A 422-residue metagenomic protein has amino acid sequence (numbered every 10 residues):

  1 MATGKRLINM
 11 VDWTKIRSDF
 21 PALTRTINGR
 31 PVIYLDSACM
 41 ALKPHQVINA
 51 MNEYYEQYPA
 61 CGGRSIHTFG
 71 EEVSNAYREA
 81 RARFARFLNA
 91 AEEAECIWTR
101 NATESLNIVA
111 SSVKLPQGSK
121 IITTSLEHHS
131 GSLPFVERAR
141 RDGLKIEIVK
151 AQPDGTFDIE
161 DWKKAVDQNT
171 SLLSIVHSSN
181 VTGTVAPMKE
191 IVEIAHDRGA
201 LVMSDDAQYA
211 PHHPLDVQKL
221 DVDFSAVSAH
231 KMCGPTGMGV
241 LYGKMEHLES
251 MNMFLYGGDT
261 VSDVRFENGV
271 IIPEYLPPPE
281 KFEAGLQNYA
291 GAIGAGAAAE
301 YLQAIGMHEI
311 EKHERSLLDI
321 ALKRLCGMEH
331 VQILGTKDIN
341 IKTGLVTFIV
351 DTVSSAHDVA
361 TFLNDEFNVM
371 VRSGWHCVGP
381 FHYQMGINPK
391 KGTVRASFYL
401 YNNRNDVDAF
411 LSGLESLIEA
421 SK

Functional and structural regions predicted by a protein language model:
A2-K422: Pyridoxal 5′-phosphate
